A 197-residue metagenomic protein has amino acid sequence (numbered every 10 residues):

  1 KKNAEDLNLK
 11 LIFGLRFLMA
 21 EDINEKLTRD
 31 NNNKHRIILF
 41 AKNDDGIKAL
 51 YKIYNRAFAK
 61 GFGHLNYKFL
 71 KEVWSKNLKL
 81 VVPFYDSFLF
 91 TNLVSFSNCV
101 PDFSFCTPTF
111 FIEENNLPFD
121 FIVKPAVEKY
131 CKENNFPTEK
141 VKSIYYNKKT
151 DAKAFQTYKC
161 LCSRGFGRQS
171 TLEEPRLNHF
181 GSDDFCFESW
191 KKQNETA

Functional and structural regions predicted by a protein language model:
K1-A197: Phosphodiester-processing cores and adjacent nucleic acid-binding clamps
